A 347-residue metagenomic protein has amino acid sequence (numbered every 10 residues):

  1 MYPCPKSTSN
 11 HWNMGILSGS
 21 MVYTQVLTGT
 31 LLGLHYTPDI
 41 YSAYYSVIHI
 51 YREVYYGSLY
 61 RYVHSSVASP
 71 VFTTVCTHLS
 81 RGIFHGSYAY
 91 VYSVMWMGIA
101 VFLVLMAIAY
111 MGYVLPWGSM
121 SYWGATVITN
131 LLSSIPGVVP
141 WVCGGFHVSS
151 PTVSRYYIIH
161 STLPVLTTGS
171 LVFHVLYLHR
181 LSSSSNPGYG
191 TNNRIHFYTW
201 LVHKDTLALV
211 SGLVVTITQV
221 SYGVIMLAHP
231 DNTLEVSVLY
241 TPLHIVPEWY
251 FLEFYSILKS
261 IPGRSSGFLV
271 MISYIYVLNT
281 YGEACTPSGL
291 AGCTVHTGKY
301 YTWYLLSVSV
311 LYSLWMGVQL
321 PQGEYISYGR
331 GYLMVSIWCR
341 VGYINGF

Functional and structural regions predicted by a protein language model:
M1-F347: Membrane-embedded and interfacial regions of multi-pass energy-transducing membrane proteins
